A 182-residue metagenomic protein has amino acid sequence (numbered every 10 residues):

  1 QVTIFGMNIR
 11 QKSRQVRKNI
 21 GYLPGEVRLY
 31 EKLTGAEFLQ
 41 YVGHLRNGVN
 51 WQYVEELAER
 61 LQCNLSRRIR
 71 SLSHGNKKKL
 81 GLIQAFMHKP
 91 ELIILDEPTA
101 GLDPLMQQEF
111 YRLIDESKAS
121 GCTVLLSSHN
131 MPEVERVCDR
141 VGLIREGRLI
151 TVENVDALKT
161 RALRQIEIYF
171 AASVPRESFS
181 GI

Functional and structural regions predicted by a protein language model:
Q1-N8, Q15-V16: Conserved ABC transporter NBD signature motif
W51-S73, K77: Conserved ABC nucleotide-binding domain
L82: Hydrophobic anchor residue at the start of the ABC signature
K89: Conserved catalytic motifs of ABC-family nucleotide-binding domains
I93-E97, L102: Catalytic Walker B motif of ABC-type/P-loop ATPase nucleotide-binding domains
F110-I182: ABC transporter nucleotide-binding domain
